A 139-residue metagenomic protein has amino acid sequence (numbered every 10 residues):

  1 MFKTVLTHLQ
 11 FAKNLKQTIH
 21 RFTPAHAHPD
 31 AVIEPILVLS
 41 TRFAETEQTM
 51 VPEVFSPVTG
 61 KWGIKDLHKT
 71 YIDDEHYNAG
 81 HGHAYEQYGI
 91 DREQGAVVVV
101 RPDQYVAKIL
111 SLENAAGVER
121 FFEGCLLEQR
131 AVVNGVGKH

Functional and structural regions predicted by a protein language model:
M1-H139: Helical substrate-recognition/capping region of FAD-dependent monooxygenase/halogenase enzymes
